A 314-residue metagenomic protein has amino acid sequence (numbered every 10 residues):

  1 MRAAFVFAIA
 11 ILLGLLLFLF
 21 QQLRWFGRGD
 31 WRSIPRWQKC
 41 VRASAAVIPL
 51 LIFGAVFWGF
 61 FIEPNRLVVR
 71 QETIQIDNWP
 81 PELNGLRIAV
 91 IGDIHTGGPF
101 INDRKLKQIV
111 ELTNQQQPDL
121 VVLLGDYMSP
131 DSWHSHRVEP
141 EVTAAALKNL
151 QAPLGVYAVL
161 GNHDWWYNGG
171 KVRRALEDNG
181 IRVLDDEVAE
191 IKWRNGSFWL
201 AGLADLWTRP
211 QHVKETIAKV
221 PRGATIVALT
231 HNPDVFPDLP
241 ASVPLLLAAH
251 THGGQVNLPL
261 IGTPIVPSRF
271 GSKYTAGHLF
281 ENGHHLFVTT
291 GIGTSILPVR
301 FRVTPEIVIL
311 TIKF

Functional and structural regions predicted by a protein language model:
M1-L67: Non-catalytic terminal accessory segments
I11-L15, Q21, F53-V56, T73-Q75 (+5 more regions): Extended recognition/assembly regions associated with phosphoester-bond processing machinery
E63-N78: Alpha-helical transmembrane signal-anchor/signal-peptide segments
Q75, W79-R182: Membrane-embedded segments
Q75-A89, I181-R182, A189-A201, P221-G223 (+2 more regions): Beta-strand-turn-beta hairpins that frame and shape the catalytic cleft of phosphate-ester-processing enzymes
G92-H95, G125-Y127, N162-H163, E187-V188 (+4 more regions): Active-site metal-binding loops of divalent metal-dependent hydrolases
R174-E187, W193-T230, D234-D238, R300-F301: Binuclear metal-dependent hydrolase catalytic cores centered on His/Asp/Glu-rich metal-binding motifs
D178, P233-I309, F314: Conserved beta-sheet core of the metallophosphoesterase superfamily
